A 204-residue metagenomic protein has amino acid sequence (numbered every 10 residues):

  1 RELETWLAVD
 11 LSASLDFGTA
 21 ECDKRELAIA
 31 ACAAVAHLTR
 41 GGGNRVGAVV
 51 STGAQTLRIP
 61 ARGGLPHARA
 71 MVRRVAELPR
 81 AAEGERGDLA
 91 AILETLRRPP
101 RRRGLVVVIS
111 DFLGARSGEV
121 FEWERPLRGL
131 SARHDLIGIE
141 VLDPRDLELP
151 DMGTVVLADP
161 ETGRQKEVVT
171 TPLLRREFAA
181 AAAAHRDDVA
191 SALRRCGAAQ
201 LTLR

Functional and structural regions predicted by a protein language model:
R1-A33, H37-R204: Exposed, interaction-prone extracellular/peripheral surfaces
